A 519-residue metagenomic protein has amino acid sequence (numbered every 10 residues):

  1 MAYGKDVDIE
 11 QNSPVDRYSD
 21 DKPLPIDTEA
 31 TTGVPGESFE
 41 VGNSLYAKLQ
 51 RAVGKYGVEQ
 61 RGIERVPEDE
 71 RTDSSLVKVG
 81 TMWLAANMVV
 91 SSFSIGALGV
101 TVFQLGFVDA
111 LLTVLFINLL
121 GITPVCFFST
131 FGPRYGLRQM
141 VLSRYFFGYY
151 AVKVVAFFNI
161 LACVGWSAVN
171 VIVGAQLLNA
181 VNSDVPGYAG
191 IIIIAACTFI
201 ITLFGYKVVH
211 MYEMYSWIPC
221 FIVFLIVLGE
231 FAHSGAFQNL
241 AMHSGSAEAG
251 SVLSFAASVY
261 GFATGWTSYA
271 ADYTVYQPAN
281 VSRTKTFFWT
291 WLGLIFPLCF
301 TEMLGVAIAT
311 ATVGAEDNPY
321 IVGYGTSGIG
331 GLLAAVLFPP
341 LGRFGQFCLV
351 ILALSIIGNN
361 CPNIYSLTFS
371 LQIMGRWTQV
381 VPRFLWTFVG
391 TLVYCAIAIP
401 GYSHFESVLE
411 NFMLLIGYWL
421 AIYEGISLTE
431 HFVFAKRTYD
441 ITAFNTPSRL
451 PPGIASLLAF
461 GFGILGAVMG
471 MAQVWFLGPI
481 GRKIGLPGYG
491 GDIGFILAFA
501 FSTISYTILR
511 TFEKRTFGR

Functional and structural regions predicted by a protein language model:
A2-F107, L225, A249-A257, Y276-K285: Membrane-interface "cap" regions at the ends of multi-pass membrane proteins
D73-L76, F204-W217, S268-L304, V313-L332 (+2 more regions): Hydrophobic, small-residue-rich membrane helices and short re-entrant helix-turn-helix hairpins that build
L76-F93, L228-S234, S244-A311, P339-I364 (+1 more regions): Hydrophobic, membrane-embedded alpha-helices of multi-pass small-molecule transporters
V100-L112, L178-G190, K207-S216, P340 (+4 more regions): Transmembrane helix-loop boundary segments of multi-pass membrane transporters
A156-I160, N182-F204, I218-L228, F262-A270 (+1 more regions): Transmembrane alpha-helical segments of multi-pass small-molecule transport proteins
A189-I191, I357, C361, I373-E406 (+1 more regions): Loop-to-transmembrane helix boundary motifs in multi-pass membrane proteins
I193-F231, S244-A247, F288-L294, M413-A421: Membrane-interface loop-to-helix entry segments
Q238, Y423-S505: C-terminal membrane-solvent junction of multi-pass transporters and transport-like membrane proteins
